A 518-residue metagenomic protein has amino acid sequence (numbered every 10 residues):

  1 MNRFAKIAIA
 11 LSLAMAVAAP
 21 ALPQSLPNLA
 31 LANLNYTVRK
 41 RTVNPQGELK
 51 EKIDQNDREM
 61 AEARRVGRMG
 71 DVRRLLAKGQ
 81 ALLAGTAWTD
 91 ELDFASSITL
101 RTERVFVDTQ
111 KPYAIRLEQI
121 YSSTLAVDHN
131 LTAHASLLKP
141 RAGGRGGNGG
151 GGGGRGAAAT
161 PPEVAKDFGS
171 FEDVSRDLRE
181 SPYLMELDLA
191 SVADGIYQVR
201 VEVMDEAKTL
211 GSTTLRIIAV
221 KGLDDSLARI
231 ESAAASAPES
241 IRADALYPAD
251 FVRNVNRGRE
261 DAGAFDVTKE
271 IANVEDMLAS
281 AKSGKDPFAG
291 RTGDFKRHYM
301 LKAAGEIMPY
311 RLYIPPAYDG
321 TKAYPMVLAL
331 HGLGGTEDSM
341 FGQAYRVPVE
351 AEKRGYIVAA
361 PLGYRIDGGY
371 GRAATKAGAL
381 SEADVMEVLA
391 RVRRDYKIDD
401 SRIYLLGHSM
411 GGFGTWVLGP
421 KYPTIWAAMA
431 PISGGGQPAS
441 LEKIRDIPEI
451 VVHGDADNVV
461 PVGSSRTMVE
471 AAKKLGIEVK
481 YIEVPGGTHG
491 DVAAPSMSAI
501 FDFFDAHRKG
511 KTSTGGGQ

Functional and structural regions predicted by a protein language model:
A81-T109: Short, compositionally biased P/S/T/A/G/V-rich stretches that sit at domain boundaries
T99, E103, R145-R155, A159-E186 (+3 more regions): A domain-start/cap signature at the N-terminus of enzymes
R104-T132: Contiguous beta-strand segments within globular domains
Y318-G371, N458-V459: Short substrate-entry loop that stabilizes the transition state in hydrolases
F341-G342, R393-R394, S401-R445: Primarily recognizes the serine-hydrolase "nucleophile elbow" in alpha/beta-hydrolase and SGNH/GDSL folds
T375-Y396: Alpha/beta-hydrolase active-site loop
I450-H453, D457: Short beta-strand/loop motif that positions the catalytic acidic residue of the alpha/beta-hydrolase fold
N458, V462-Q518: C-terminal catalytic histidine-bearing segment of alpha/beta-hydrolase fold enzymes
